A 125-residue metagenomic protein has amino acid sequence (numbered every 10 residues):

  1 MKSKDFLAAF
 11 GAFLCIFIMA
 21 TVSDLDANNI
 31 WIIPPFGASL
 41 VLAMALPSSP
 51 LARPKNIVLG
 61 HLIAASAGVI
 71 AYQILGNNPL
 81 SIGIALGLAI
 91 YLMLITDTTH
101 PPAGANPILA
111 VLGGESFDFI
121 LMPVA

Functional and structural regions predicted by a protein language model:
M1-I70, I74-G83, S116-P123: Alpha-helical transmembrane segments and their membrane-interface boundaries that form or gate the permeation pathway
S39-L40, G87, N106-A110: Hydrophobic transmembrane alpha-helices of multi-pass, membrane-embedded glycosylation machinery
S48-N56, M93-A103: Membrane-helix interface "capping/anchor" motifs
S66-A67, L94-I95, N106-I108: Active-site beta-strand/loop microenvironment that shapes enzyme catalytic pockets
G76-H100: Internal alpha-helical transmembrane segments of multi-pass membrane proteins
G104-A125: C-terminal binding/interaction regions
